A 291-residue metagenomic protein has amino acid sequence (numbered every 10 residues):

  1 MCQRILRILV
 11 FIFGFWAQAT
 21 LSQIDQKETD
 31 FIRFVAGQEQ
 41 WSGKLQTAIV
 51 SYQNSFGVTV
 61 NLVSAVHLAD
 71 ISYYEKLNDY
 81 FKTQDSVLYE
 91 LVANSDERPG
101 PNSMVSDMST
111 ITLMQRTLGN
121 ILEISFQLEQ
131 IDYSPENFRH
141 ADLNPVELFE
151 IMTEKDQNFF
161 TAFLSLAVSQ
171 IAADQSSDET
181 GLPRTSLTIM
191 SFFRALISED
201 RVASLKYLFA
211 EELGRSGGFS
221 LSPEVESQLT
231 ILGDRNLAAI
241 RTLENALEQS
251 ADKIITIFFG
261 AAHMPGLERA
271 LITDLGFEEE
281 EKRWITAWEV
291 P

Functional and structural regions predicted by a protein language model:
M1-I8: Bacterial N-terminal signal peptides that target proteins for export
I8, N54-F56, S250-A251: Short hydrophobic "helix-edge" motifs at membrane interfaces and signal-peptide entry regions
I8-W16: Bacterial N-terminal signal peptides
F13, S64, F259: Short glycine-rich loop/turn motifs that provide flexible caps or phosphate-binding loops at active sites
A19-S22: Boundary at the C-terminal end of the N-terminal hydrophobic targeting segment
I24-D234, N245, E280-V290: Structured, acidic catalytic/metal-binding patches in enzyme active sites
L229, G233-P291: A cross-kingdom marker for long, charged
